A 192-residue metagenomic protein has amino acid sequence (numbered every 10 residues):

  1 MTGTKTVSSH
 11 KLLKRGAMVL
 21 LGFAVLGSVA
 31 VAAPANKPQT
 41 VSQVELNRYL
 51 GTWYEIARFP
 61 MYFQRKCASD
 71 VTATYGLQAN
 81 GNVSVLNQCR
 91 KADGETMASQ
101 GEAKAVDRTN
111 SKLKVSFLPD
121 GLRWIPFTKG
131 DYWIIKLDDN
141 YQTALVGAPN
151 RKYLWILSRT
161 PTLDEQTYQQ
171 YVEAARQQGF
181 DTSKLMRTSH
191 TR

Functional and structural regions predicted by a protein language model:
T2-H10, K14-V19, F23-R192: A beta-rich soluble binding module of mature secreted/lumenal proteins
